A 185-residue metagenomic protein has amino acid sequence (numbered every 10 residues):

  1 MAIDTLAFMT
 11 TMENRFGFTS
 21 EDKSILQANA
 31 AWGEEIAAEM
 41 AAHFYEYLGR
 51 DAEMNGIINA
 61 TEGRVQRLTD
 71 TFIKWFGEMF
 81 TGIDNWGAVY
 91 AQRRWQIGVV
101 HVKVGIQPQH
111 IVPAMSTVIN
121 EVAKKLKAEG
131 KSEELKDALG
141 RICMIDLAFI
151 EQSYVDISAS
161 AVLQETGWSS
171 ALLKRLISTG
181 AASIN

Functional and structural regions predicted by a protein language model:
M1-N55: Basic/polar, acidic-poor N-terminal "presequence/leader" segments that form or can form short amphipathic helices
M1-T5, E13-T19, G77-N185: Long, amphipathic alpha-helical coupling/dimerization segments that relay conformational signals between
D4-F8, N29, M40, L68-F72 (+3 more regions): Alpha-helical structural motif
F16-S20, A42, G56-V65, D84-V89: Short N-terminal helix-initiation segments at or just after the protein's N-terminus
Q27, A31, E35, G63-Q66 (+2 more regions): Charge-dense, low-complexity intrinsically disordered segments
N29, I57-T61, S153: Surface-exposed loop/turn and secondary-structure junction residues enriched for glycine/proline
I36, M40-F44, L68-F72, H110 (+3 more regions): Residue-level detector of well-ordered alpha-helical segments, enriched for hydrophobic/aromatic packing positions
F44, G49-F80: Structured interaction and signal-relay segments at domain junctions
